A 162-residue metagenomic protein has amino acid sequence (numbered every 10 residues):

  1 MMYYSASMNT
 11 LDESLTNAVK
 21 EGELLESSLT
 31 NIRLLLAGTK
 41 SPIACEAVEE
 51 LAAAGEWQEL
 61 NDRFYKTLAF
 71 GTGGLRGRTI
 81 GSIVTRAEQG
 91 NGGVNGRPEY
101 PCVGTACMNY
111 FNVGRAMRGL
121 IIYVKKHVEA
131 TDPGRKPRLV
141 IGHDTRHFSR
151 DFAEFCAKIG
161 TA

Functional and structural regions predicted by a protein language model:
M1-N9: Universal eukaryotic N-terminal targeting presequences
Y3-Y4, N17-C156: An N-terminal, well-structured beta->alpha segment
T161: Anion (oxyanion) recognition and catalysis
